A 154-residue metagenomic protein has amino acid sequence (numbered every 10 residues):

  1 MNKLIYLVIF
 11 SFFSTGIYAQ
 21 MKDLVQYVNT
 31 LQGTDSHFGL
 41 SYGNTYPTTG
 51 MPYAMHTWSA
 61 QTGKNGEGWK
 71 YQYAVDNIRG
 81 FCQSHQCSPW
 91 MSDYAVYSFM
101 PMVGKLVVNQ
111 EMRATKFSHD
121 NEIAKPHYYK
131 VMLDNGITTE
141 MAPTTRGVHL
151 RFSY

Functional and structural regions predicted by a protein language model:
L4-F13: Sec-dependent N-terminal signal peptides
T15-A19: Sec/Tat signal peptide C-region and signal peptidase I cleavage site
Q20-Y154: Accessory carbohydrate-recognition regions in carbohydrate-active enzymes
